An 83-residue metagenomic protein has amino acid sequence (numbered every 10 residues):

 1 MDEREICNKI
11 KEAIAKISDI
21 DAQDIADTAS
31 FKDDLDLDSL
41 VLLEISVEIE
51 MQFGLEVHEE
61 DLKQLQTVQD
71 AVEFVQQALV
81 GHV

Functional and structural regions predicted by a protein language model:
D2-D36, V41, I45-S46, M51-V83: Phosphopantetheine-dependent thiolation modules in NRPS/PKS and related acyl-activating systems
